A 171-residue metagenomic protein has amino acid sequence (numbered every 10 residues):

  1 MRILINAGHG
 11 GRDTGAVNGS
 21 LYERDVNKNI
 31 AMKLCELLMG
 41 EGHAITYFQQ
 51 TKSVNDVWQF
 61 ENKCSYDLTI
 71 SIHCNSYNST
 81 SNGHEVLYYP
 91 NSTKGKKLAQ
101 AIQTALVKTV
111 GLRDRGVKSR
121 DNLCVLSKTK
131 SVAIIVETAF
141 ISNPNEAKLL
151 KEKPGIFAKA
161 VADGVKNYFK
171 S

Functional and structural regions predicted by a protein language model:
R2-L98: Catalytic-core regions of hydrolytic enzymes
L4, T69-C74, N78, R120-S171: Active-site-adjacent mobile loop/cap segments within catalytic or ligand-binding domains
D13, N82-G83, R113, S119-N122 (+1 more regions): Glycine-rich, flexible loop/turn motifs
V17, V26, V54-V57, V86 (+7 more regions): Extended aliphatic helical segments
V17-G19, G40-E41, Q59-N62, Q100 (+5 more regions): General "foldedness" signal
N29-M39, K96-V107, A147-S171: Long, well-ordered alpha-helical scaffolding segments within enzyme catalytic domains, especially pronounced
A44, G111-D114, K166-S171: Flexible helix-coil linker/hinge segments at domain or subdomain boundaries
L68, P90-F140: Catalytic cores of processing enzymes, dominated by hydrolases/peptidases, characterized by acidic/His-rich
